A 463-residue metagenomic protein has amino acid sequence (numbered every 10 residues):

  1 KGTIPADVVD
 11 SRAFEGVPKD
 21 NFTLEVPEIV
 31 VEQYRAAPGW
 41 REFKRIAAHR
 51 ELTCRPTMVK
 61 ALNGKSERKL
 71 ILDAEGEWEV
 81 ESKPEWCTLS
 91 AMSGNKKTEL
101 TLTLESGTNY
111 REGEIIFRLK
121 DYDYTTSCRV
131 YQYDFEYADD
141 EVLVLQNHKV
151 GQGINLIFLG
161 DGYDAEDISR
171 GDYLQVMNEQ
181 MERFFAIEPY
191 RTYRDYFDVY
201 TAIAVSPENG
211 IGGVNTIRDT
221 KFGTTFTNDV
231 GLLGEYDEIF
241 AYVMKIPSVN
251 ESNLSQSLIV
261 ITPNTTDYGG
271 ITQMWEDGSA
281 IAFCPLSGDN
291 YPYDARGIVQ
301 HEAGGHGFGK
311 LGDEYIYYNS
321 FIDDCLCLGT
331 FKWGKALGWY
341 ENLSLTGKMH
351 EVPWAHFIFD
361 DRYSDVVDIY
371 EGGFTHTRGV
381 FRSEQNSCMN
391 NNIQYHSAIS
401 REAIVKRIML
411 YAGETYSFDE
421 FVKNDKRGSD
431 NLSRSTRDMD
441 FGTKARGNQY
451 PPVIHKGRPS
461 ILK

Functional and structural regions predicted by a protein language model:
K1-R50: Solvent-exposed loop and capping/linker segments of extracellular ligand-binding repeat ectodomains
R50-I71: Beta-sheet-dominated interaction scaffolds and their linkers
E51-T53, D73-T101: Surface-exposed binding patches on compact interaction domains or structured appendages
Y110-D121: A short beta-strand micro-motif common to beta-rich folds, especially ectodomain repeats
Y133-N250, F421, K426-R458: Propeptide-to-catalytic entry region of secreted or membrane-anchored zinc metalloproteases
S169-Y173, D277-A303: Short pre-active-site segment immediately N-terminal to the catalytic Zn-binding motif
G210-R218, I239-Q256, V260-F283: Catalytic zinc-binding patch centered on the HExxH motif and its immediate surroundings that defines zinc-dependent
G312-K463: Replace "(M1/M4/M9/M12/WLM)" with "(e.g., M1/M4/M8/M9/M12/M26/WLM)" and add "not limited to" to clarify scope
